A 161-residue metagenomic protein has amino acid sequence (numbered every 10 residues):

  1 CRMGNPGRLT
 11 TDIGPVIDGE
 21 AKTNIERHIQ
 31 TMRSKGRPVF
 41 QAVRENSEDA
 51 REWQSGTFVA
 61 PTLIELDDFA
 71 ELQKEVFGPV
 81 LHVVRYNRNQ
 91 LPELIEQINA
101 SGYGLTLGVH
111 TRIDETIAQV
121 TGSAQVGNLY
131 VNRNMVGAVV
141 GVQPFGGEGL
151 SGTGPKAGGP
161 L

Functional and structural regions predicted by a protein language model:
C1-R27, V43-F58, K74-G78, G141-P144: Flexible, acidic loop-helix segments that line cofactor/substrate-binding pockets
M3-T10, V39-V43, T106-R112, Y130-N134: Flexible, glycine/charged-enriched surface loops at secondary-structure junctions
G36: Acidic, glycine-rich loop-and-strand cores that form catalytic or ligand-binding grooves in diverse globular domains
A50-L161: Conserved C-terminal structural/oligomerization subdomain of aldehyde/semialdehyde dehydrogenase
